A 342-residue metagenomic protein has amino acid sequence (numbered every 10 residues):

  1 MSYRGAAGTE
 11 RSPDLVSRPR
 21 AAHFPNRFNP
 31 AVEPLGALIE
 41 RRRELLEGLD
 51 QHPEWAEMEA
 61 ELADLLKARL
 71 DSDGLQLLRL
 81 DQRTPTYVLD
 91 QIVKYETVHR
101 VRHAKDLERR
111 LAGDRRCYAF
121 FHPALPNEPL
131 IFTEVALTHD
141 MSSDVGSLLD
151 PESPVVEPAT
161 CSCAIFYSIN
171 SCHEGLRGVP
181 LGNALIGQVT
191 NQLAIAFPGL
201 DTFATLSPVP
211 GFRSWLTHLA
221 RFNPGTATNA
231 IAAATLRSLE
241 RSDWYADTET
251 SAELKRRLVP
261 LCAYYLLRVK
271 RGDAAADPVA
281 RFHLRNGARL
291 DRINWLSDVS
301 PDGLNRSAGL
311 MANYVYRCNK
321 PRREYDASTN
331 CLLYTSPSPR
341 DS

Functional and structural regions predicted by a protein language model:
M1-E96: N-terminal low-complexity, Ser/Thr- and acidic-residue-enriched intrinsically disordered segments
S72-S143: Extended, Lys/Arg-enriched charged tracts that mediate electrostatic binding to polyanionic substrates
L125-N127, T138-S142, S171-H173, P210-F212 (+3 more regions): Short, solvent-exposed loop/turn segments at secondary-structure junctions
G146, D150-R289, N294, G309: Acyl-donor binding region in acyl/amide transferases
D298-N305: Short proline/glycine-enriched turn/loop segments at secondary-structure junctions
G309-R323: Basic, amphipathic alpha-helical segments enriched in Lys/Arg and hydrophobic/aromatic residues
Y325-D326, L333: Long, His/Glu/Asp-enriched segments that create or flank divalent metal/ion-associated functional microenvironments
Y334-D341: Conserved small/polar residues in nucleotide/adenosyl-binding loops
